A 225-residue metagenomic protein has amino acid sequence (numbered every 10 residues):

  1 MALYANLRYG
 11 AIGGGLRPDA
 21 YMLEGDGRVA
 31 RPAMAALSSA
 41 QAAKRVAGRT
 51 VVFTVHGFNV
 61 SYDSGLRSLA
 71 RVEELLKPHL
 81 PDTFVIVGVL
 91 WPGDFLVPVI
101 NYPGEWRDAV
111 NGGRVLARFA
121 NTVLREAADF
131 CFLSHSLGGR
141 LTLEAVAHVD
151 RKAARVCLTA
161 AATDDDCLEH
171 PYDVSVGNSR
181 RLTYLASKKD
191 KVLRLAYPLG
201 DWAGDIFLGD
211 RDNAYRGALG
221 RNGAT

Functional and structural regions predicted by a protein language model:
M1-A47, F58-Y62, L66-R71, K77-A128 (+1 more regions): Lipolytic serine-hydrolase domain surface
F53-G57, H135, A160: The conserved beta1-alpha1 loop
L116, S134-G138, T142: Gly/Ala-rich beta-loop-alpha elbow adjacent to hydrolase catalytic centers
